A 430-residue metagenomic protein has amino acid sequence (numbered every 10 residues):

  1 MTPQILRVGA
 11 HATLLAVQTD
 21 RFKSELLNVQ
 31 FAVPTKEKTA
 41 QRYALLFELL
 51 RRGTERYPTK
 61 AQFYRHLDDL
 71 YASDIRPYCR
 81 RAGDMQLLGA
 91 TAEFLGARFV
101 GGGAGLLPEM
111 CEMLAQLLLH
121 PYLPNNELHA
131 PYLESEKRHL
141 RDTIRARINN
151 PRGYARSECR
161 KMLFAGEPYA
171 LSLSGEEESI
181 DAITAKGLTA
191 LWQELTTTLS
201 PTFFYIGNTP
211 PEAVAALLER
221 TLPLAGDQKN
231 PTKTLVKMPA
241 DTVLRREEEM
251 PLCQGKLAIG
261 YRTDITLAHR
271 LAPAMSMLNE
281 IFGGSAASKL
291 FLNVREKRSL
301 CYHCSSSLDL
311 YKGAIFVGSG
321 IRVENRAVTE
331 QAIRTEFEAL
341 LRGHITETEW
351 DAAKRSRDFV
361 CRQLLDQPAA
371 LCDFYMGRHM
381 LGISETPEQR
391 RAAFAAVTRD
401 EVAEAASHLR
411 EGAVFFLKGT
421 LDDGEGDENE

Functional and structural regions predicted by a protein language model:
M1-Y71, E176, T189-N293, E330 (+1 more regions): His/Glu-rich zincin catalytic helix
H11, Y71-R76, I180-W192, K297-C304 (+1 more regions): Short amphipathic beta-strand starts and helix->beta connectors
L15, K23-Y43, K60-Q116, R152-G175 (+4 more regions): M16 family metallopeptidases and their MPP-like homologs
G53-R56, A97-G101, H120-H129: Short, polar/flexible loop-turn hinges at active-site or ligand-entry regions and domain interfaces
Y64, H120-I144, P231-P239, T335 (+1 more regions): Acidic/histidine-enriched alpha-helical segments
R80-A82, T189-T196, S305-D309, A403-S407: Short, flexible, solvent-exposed loop/turn segments with mixed acidic/basic and small polar residues
L140, I144-I148, C159, L163: Glycine-rich, mobile lid/loop segments that gate access to catalytic sites or pores
D142-A146, T242-K256, F359-P368: Short, low-order "capping/linker" segments at domain edges
